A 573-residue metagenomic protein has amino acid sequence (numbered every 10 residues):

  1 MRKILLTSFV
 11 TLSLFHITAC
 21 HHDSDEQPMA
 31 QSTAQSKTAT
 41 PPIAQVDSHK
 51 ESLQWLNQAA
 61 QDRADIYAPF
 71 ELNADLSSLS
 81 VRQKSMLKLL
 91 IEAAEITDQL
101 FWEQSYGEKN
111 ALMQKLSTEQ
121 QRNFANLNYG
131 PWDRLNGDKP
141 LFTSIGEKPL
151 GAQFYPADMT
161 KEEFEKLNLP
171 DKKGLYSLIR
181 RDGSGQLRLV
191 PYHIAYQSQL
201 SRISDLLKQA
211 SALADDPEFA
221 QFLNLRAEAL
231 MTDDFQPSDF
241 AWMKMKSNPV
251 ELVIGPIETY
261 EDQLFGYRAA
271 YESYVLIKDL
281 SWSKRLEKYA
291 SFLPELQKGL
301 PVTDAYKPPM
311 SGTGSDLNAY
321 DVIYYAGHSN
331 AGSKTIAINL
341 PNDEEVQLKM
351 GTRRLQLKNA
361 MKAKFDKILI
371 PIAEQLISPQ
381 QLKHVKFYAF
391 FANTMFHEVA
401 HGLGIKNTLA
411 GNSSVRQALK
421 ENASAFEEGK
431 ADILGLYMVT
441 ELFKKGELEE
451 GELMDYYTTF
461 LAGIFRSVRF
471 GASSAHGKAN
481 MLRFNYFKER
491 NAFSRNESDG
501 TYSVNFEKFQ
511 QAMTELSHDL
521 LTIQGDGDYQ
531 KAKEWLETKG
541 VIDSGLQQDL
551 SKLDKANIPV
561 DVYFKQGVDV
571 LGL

Functional and structural regions predicted by a protein language model:
H16-A19: C-terminal motif of bacterial Sec signal peptides marking the signal peptidase cleavage site
H21-S24: Bacterial signal peptide processing site
P42-F222: N-terminal helix-rich structural modules
S80, A392-K406, A431, L436: Active-site recognition of the HExxH zinc-binding catalytic motif
Y192-L382, K386: Contiguous, non-catalytic segments that form substrate-binding/exosite surfaces or channel walls
D216, S424-E441: An active-site-proximal "capping" alpha-helix that borders the catalytic cofactor pocket
I405-G429: Post-HEXXH active-site segment of zinc metalloproteases
L436-E534: Long, well-structured alpha-helical subdomains associated with metal-dependent extracellular/ecto-lumenal hydrolases
